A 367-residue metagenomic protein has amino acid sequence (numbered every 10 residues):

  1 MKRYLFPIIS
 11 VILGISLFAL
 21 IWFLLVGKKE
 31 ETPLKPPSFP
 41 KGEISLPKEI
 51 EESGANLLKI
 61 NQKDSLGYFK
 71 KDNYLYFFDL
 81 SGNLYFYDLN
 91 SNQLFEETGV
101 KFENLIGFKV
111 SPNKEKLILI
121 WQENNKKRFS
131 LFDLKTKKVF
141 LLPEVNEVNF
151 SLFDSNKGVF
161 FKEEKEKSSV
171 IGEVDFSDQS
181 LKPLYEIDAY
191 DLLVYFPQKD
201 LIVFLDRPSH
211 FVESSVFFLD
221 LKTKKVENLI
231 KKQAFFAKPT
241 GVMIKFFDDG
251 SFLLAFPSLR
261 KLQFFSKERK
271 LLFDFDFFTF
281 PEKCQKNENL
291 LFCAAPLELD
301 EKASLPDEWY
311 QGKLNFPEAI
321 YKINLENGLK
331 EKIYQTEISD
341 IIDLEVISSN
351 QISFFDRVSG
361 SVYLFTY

Functional and structural regions predicted by a protein language model:
M1-K63, K71-N73: Sequence/structural signature of beta-propeller modules and their immediately flanking N-terminal secretory/stalk
G54-L57, N92-E96, T136-V139, D178-K182 (+4 more regions): Predominantly a core beta-strand signature of beta-propeller blades across repeat-based propeller domains
K63-K70, K101-I118, V139, P143-V159 (+5 more regions): Conserved beta-propeller blade repeats
L75-G99: Beta-propeller domains
F77-L80, Q122-K127, E163-S169, R207-S214 (+2 more regions): Short, solvent-exposed loop/turn segments at conserved positions within beta-propeller repeat blades
F78, Y87, I120, F160-E163 (+7 more regions): Residue-level marker for isolated small/hydroxyl-bearing positions within beta-strands of beta-sheet-rich domains
L131-K135, E173-S177, F217-K222, K261-K267 (+1 more regions): Beta-propeller blade signature
R207, A294-N315: Short, conserved, GDST-rich strand-edge loop motifs in beta-rich repeat architectures
